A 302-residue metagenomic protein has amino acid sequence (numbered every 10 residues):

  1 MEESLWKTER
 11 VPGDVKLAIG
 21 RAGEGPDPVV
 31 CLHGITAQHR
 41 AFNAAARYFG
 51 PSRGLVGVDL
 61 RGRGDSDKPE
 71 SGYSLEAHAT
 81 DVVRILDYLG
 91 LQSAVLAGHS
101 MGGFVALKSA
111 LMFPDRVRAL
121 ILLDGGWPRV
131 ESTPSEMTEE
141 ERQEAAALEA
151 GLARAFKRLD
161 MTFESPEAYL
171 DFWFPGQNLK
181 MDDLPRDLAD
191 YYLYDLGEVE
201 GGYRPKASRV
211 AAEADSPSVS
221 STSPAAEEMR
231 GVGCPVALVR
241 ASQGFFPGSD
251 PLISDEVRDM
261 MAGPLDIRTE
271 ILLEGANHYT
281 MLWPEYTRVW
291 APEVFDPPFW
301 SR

Functional and structural regions predicted by a protein language model:
A18-S71: Conserved HGGG/HGGXW glycine-rich cap/lid loop of the alpha/beta-hydrolase fold
S52, Q92-T138: Conserved hydrolase catalytic core segment
V56, L60-A97, T138-E139: Active-site loop/oxyanion-hole signature of alpha/beta-hydrolase fold enzymes
L123-F163: A catalytic-pocket lid/entrance helix-loop region that shapes and gates access to the active site across common
K157-A214: Conserved alpha/beta-hydrolase catalytic His-Asp/Glu region
Y194-G263: Conserved serine/cysteine hydrolase catalytic core
A262-G275: Catalytic histidine neighborhood in serine/cysteine hydrolases with alpha/beta-hydrolase-type architecture
A276, M281-D296: Post-His helix in hydrolase/transferase enzymes
